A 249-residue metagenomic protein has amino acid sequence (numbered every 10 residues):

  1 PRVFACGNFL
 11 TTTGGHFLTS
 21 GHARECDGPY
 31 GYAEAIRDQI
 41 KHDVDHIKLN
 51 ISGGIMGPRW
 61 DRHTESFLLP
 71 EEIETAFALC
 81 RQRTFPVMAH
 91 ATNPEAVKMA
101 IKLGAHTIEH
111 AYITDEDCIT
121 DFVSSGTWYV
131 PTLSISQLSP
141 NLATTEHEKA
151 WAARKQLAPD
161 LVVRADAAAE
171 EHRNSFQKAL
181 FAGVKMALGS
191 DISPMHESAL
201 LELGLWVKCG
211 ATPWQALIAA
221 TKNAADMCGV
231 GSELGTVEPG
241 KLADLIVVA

Functional and structural regions predicted by a protein language model:
P1-F85, C118-T120, S125-L138, L142-W151: Divalent-metal coordination cores built from histidine and acidic residues
S20-C26, T107, V162-D166: The substrate-binding groove and active-site-proximal loops of carbohydrate-active enzymes, especially glycoside
R37, E74, A78, K98-K102 (+4 more regions): Alpha-helical segments flanking ligand/cofactor-binding loops in enzyme cores
H46-N50, V87-V97, A187-G189: Short beta-strand segments at enzyme active-site cores
K48, T107-E109, V130-P131, V247: Conserved beta-strand positions in the central sheet of alpha/beta enzyme cores
L69-T75, M88-I101: N-terminal active-site wall of soluble small-molecule enzyme domains
Q82, P86, A150-D160, R164-V248: His/Asp/Glu-enriched, well-ordered alpha-helical/loop segment that forms or immediately abuts the divalent-metal
I101-T107, V123-Y129, G183-V184, A211-T212: Glycine-enriched alpha-helix->loop->beta-strand junction motifs that scaffold or abut catalytic
